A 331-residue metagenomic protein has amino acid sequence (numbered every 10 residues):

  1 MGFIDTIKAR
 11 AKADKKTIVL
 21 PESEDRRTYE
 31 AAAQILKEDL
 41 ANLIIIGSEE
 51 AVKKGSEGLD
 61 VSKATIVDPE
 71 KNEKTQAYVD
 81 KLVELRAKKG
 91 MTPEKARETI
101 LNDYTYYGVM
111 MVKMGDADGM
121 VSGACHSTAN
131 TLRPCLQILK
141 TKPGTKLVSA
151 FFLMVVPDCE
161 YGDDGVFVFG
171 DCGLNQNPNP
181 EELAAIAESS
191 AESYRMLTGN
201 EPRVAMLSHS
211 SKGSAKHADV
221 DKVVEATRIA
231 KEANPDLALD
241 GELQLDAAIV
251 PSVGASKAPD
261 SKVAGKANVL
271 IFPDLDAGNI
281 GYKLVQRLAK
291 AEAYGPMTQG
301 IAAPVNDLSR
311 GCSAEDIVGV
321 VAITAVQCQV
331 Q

Functional and structural regions predicted by a protein language model:
M1-A264, V269-Q331: Anion-binding alpha/beta catalytic cores of soluble intermediary-metabolism enzymes, centered on
